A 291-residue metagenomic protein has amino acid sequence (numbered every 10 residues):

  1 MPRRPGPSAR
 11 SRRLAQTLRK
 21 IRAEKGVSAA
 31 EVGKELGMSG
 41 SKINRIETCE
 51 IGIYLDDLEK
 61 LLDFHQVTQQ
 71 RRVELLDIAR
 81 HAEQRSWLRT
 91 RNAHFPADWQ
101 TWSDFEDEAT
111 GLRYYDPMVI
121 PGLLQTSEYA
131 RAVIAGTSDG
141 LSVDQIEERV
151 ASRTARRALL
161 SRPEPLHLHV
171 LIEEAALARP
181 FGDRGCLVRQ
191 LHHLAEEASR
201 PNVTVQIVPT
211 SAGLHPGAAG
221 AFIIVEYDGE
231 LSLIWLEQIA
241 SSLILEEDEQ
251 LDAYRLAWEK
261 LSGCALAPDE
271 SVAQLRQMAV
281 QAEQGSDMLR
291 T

Functional and structural regions predicted by a protein language model:
P2-Q16, K20, E24, A30-K34 (+4 more regions): Interdomain hinge/linker segments and adjacent boundary elements that couple functional modules
G37, D77, G213: Positions that flank functional sites
E164, F181-T291: C-terminal regulatory/effector modules of DNA-binding transcriptional regulators
